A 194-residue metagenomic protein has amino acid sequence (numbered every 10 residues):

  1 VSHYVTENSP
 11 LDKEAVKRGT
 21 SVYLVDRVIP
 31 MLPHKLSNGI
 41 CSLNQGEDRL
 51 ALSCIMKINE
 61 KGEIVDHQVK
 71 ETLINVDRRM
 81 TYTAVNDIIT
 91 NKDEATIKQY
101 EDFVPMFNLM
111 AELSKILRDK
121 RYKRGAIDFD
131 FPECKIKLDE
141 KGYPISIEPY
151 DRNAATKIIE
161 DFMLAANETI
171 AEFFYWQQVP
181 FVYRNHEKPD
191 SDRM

Functional and structural regions predicted by a protein language model:
V1-M194: Electropositive polyanion-binding surfaces
